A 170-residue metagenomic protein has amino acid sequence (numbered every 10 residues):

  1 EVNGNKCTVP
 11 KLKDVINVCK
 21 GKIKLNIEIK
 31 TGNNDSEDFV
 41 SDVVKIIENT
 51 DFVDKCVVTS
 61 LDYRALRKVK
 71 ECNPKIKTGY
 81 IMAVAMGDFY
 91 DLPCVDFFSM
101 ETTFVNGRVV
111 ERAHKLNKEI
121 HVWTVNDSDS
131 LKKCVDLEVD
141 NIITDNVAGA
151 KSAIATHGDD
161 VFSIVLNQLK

Functional and structural regions predicted by a protein language model:
E1-K77, C94-V95, M100, H114-L116 (+1 more regions): Metal-dependent phosphodiesterase/phospholipase catalytic core, i.e., the His/Asp/Glu-rich active-site region
G4-N5, G79-K170: C-terminal active-site rim and adjoining tail of enzyme catalytic domains
